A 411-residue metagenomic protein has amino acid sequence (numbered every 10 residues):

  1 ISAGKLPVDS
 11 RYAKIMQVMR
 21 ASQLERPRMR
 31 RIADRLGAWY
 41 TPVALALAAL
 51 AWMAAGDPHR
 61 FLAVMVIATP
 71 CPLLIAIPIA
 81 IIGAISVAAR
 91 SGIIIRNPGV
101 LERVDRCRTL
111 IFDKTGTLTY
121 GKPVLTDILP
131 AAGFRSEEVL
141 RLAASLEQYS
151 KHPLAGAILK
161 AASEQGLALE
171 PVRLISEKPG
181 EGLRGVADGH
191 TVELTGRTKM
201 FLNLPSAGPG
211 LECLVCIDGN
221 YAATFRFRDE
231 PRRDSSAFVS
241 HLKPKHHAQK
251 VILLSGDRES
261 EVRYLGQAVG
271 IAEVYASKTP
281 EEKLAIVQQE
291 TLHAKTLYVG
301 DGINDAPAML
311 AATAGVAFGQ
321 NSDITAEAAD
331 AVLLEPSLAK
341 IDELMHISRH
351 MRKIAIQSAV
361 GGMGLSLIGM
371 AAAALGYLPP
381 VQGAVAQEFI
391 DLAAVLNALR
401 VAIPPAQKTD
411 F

Functional and structural regions predicted by a protein language model:
I1-V64, P231-R232, H241-K243, I347-I354: Actuator/coupling domain of P-type ATPases
A3-K5, D9, G189, L211 (+2 more regions): Conserved ATP-binding TGD loop and adjacent catalytic N/P-domain core of P-type ATPases
R11-K14, V18, A76-V87, K114 (+6 more regions): Conserved cytosolic headpiece of P-type ATPases
L36-A68, G92, V360-A386: Helix-interface capping motifs at the ends of transmembrane segments in multi-pass membrane proteins
P70, I77, L254-D257, Q320 (+1 more regions): Conserved phosphate-coupling serine/threonine residues in phosphotransfer and NTP-handling enzymes
L73-L146, E290, A308: Conserved catalytic phosphorylation-site environment of P-type ATPases
L125, L129-A248, E259, A268-V287: P-type ATPase nucleotide-binding
L334-F411: Membrane-embedded transport module
